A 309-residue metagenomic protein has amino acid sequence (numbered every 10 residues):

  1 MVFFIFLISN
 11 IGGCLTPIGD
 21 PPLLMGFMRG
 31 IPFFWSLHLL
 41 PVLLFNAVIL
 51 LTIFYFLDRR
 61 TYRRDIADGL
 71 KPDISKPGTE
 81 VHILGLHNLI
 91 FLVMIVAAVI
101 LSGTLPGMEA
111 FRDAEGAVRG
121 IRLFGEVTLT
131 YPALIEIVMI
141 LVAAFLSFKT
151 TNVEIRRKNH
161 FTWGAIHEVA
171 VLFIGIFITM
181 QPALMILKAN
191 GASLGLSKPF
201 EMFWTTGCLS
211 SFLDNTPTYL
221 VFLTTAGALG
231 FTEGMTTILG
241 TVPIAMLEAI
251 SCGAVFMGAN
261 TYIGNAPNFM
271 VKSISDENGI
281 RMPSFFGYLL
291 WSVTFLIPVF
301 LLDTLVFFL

Functional and structural regions predicted by a protein language model:
M1-F4, I8, M25-P41, Q181-N260 (+2 more regions): Membrane-interfacial helix-loop connectors
I5-G13, K71-G78, A165-I178, F203 (+1 more regions): Small-residue-rich segments of transmembrane alpha-helices in multi-pass membrane proteins, especially helix faces
S9, L44-F56, N88-G103, M139-T150 (+5 more regions): Hydrophobic core segments of alpha-helical transmembrane domains in multi-pass membrane transport and ion-translocation
L15, D20-S36, A98-E109, F307-F308: Transmembrane helix-loop junctions at the membrane interface of multipass transporters and ion channels
L15, F34-E80, F256-L309: Juxtamembrane and boundary regions of transmembrane helices in multi-pass small-molecule transporters and channels
N46, L50-S75, I83, A144-E154 (+4 more regions): Predominantly late transmembrane helices and immediately cytosolic-facing juxtamembrane segments
L50-V118: Long, contiguous bundles of hydrophobic transmembrane helices that form the permeation core of multi-pass
M94-L229: Transmembrane helical segments that form the transport core of multi-pass membrane transport proteins
